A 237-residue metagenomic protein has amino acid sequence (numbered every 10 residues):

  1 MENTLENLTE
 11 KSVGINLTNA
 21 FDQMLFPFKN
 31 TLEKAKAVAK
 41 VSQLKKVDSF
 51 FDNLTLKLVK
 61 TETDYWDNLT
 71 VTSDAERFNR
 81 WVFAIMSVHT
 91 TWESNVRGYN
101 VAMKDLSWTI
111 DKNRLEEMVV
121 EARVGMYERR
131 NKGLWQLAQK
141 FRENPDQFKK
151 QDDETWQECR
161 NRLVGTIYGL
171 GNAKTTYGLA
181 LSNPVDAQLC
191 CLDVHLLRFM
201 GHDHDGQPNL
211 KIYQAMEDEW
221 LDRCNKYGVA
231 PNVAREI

Functional and structural regions predicted by a protein language model:
E2-W108, N113-V124: Structure-specific DNA junction-binding interface
R80-H89, W135-Q139, A180, R235-I237: Short, hydrophobic/amphipathic alpha-helical patches that form generic packing surfaces within helical domains
V88-G98, F141-Q147, P184-A187, D205: Short helix-capping/linker segments at secondary-structure and domain boundaries
S94-R97, I110, R129, C191-L192 (+3 more regions): Alpha-helix N-cap and coil->helix boundary residues
Y99-G169: Alpha-helical ds-nucleic-acid-binding substructure associated with the helix-hairpin-helix region of base-excision DNA
E117-A122, H202-P208: Substrate-binding clefts and substrate-entry loops adjacent to catalytic sites of polymer-processing enzymes acting on
E154-G206: Catalytic DNA-binding helix-loop module of base-excision-repair DNA glycosylases/AP lyases
G206-I237: A basic, often C-terminal nucleic-acid-binding module that engages the phosphate backbone, implemented in DNA
